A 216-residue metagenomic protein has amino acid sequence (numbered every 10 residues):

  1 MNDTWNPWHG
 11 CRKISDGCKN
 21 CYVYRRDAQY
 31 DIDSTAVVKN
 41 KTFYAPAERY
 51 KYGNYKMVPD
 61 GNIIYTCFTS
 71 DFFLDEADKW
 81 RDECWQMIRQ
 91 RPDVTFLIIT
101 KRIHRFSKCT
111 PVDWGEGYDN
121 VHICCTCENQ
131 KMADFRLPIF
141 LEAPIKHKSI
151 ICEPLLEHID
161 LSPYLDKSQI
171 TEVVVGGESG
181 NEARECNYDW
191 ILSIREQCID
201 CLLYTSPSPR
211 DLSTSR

Functional and structural regions predicted by a protein language model:
N2-S15, K19-V121, Q130-A133, I159-K167 (+1 more regions): Conserved Radical SAM active-site core
I64, F96, I123-C125, K148-I150 (+1 more regions): Hydrophobic faces of well-ordered beta-strands that scaffold small-molecule active sites in alpha/beta enzyme cores
D71, K101-I103, T126-Q130, E153-L155 (+2 more regions): Active-site beta-loop-alpha junctions enriched in small/polar residues
W80-C84, R136-I139, W190-I194: A general structural detector for well-ordered alpha-helical segments in enzyme core domains, enriched
R89-P92, P144, L192, I199-D200: Anion (oxyanion) recognition and catalysis
C127-N129, L141-L161, G177: Histidine/lysine/aspartate-rich catalytic loop segments that bind and position anionic ligands
T171-G180, C186, R195-Q197: C-terminal folded domains that constitute the principal catalytic or ligand-binding module of multi-domain proteins
Y204-P209: Conserved small/polar residues in nucleotide/adenosyl-binding loops
